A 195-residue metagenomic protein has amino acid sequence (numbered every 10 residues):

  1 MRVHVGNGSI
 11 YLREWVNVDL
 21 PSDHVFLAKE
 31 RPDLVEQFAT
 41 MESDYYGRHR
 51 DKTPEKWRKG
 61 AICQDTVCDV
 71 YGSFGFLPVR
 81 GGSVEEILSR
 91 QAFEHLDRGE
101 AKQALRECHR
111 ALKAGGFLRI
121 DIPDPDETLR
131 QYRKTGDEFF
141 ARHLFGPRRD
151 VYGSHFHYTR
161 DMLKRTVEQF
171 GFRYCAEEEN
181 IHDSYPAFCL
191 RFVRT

Functional and structural regions predicted by a protein language model:
V3-S43, G47: SAM cofactor-binding core of SAM-dependent methyltransferases, primarily the Rossmann-like beta-alpha-beta module
H24, H95-L96: Catalytic P-loop NTPase motifs of RecA-like helicase/translocase cores
A39-R48, F145-G153: A short acidic, glycine-rich active-site loop that binds or catalyzes chemistry on phosphate/adenosine moieties
S43-C68: S-adenosyl-L-methionine
A61-C63, D97-K113, F117-R194: S-adenosyl-L-methionine-dependent methyltransferase catalytic module, highlighting the catalytic core
C68-I87: A short acidic, Gly/Pro-enriched loop at the edge of an enzyme's catalytic core that lines a small-molecule cofactor
F76, E94, E127: Active-site micro-motifs of SAM-dependent methyltransferase domains
E86-A92, A101: A short beta-strand submotif of the Rossmann-like class I SAM-dependent methyltransferase core that lines
